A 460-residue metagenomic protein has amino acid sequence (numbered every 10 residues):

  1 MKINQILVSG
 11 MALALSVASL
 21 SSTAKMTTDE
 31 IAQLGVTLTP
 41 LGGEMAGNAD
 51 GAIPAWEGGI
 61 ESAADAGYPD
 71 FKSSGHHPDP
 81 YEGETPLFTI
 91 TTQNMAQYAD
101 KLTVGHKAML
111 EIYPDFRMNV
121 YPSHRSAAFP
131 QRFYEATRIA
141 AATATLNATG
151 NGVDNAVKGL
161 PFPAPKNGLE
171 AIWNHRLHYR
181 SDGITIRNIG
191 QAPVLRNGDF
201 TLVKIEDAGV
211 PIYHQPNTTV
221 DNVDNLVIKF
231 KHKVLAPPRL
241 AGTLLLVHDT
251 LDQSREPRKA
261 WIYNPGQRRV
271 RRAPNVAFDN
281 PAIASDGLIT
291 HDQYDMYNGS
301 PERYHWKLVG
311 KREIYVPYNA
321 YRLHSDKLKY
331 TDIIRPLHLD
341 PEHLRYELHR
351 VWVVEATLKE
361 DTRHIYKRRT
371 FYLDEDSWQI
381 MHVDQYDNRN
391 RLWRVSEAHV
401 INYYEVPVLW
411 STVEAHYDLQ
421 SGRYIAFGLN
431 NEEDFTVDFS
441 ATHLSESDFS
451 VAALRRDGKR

Functional and structural regions predicted by a protein language model:
M1-S9: Bacterial N-terminal signal peptides that target proteins for export
S9-V17: Hydrophobic helical h-region of N-terminal Sec-dependent signal peptides in bacterial secretory/periplasmic proteins
A14, A24-K25: N-terminal charge/polar-biased segments
S19-S22: N-terminal signal peptide c-region/cleavage motif recognized by signal peptidases
K25-G59, T103, K231-G299, P336-T442: Gly/Pro-enriched, hydrophobic low-complexity segments that function as extracytoplasmic propeptides/linkers
T28-R258, N264: Solvent-exposed N-terminal domain segments of exported/luminal and surface proteins
N188-A236, D292-F371, M381, D387: Extended beta-strand-rich segments in extracellular/periplasmic secretory proteins, especially within noncatalytic
E432-R460: Long, C-terminal catalytic modules of enzymes
